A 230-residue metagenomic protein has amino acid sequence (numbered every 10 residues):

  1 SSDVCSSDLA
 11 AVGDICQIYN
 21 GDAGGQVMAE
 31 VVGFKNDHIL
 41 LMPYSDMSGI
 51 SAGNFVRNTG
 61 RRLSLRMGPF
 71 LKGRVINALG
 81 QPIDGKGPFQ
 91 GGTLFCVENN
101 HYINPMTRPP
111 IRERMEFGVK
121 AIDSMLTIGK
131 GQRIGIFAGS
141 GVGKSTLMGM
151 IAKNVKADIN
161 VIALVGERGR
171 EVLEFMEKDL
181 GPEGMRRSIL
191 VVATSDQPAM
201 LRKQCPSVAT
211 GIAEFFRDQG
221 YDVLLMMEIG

Functional and structural regions predicted by a protein language model:
D3-S6: Short, small-residue-biased leader/transition segments that mark boundaries at the very start of proteins
A10-A11, I50, I128: Short, well-ordered loop/turn sites that connect or cap secondary structure elements
G13, M28-E30, P43, T59-R62 (+3 more regions): Short beta-alpha junctions and helix-cap segments that line functional grooves
G13-G21, R57-N58: Short conserved beta-strand and strand-loop elements enriched in small hydrophobics with frequent Asp/Gly
A23-G60, S64, F70, N77-I83 (+1 more regions): Beta-strand/loop-dominated core regions that host nucleotide or nucleotide-derived cofactor-binding catalytic loops
N36, M47-G49, R62, G80-I83 (+6 more regions): Conserved nucleotide-binding/hydrolysis micro-motifs of P-loop NTPases
N54-V56, L63, F70, I83-R133 (+4 more regions): P-loop NTPase nucleotide-binding/switch module
V142-V165, G169-E171, E183, A199-G230: Conserved P-loop NTPase nucleotide-binding/switch module
